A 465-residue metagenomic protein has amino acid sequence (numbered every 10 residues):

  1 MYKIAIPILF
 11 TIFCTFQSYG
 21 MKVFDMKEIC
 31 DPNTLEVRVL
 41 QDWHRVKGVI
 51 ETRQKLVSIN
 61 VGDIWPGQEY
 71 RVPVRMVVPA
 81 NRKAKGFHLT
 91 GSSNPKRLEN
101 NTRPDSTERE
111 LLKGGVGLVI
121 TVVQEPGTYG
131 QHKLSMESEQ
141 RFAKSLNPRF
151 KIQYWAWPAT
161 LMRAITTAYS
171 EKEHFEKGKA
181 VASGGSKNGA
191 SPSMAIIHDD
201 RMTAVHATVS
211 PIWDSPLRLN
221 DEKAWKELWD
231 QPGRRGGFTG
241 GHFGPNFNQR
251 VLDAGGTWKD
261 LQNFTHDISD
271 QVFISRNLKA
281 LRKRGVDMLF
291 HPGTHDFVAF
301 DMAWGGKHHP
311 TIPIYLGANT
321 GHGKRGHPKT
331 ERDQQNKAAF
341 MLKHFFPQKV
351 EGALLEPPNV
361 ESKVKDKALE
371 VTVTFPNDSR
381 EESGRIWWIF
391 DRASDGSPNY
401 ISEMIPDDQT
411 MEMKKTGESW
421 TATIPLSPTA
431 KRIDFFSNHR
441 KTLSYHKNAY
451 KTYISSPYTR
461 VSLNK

Functional and structural regions predicted by a protein language model:
D31-N81: N-terminal cap/lid segment of alpha/beta-hydrolase-fold proteins
P73-M76, A84-P95: Short beta-strand element of the alpha/beta-hydrolase
N94-E99, R103, E108-A159, D214-E227: Cap/lid segment of the alpha/beta-hydrolase catalytic domain
K144-A159, R163-S186: Gly/Ser-rich "nucleophile elbow"/oxyanion-hole loop immediately N-terminal to the catalytic nucleophile in hydrolases
G184-A195: Glycine-rich nucleophile elbow surrounding the catalytic serine of serine-hydrolase chemistry
M194-G256, L316-A318: Hydrolase active-site cap/lid region
L252-N319, D366, F375-G384: Serine-hydrolase catalytic core
L342-W388, Q409-E418: Surface beta-strand/loop "capping" patches
